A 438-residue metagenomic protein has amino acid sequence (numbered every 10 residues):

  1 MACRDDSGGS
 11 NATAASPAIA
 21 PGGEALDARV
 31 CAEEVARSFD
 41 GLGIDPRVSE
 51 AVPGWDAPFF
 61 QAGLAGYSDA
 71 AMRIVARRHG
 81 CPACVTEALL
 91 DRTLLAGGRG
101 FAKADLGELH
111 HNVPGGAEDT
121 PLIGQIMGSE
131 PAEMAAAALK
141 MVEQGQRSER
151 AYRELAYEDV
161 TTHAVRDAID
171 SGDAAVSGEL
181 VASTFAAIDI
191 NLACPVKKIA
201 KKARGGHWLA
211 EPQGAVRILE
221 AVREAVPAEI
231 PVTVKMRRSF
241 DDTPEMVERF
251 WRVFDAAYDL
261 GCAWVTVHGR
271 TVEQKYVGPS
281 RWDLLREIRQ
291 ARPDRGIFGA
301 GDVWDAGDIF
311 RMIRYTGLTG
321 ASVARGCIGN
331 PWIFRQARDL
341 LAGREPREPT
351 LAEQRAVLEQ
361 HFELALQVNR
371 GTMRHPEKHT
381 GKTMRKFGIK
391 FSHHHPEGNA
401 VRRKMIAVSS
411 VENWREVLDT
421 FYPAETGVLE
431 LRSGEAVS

Functional and structural regions predicted by a protein language model:
M1-W55, F60, A65, A71 (+8 more regions): Alpha/beta catalytic cores of nucleotide-metabolism and tRNA/nucleoside-modifying enzymes
C31-W55, L64-V160, A174-A175: Glycine-rich, positively charged N-terminal anion/phosphate-binding segment
L64, L89-D91, M127-S129, A193-P195 (+4 more regions): Active-site beta-loop-alpha junctions enriched in small/polar residues
L95-A96, A102, T243-E245, Y276-V277 (+1 more regions): Short Asp/Glu-rich motifs
G116-P131, I230-D242, F298-G299: Conserved strand-turn element in the central/C-terminal portion of the radical SAM core barrel that lines
A138-R204, L209-R295: Alpha/beta enzyme core
